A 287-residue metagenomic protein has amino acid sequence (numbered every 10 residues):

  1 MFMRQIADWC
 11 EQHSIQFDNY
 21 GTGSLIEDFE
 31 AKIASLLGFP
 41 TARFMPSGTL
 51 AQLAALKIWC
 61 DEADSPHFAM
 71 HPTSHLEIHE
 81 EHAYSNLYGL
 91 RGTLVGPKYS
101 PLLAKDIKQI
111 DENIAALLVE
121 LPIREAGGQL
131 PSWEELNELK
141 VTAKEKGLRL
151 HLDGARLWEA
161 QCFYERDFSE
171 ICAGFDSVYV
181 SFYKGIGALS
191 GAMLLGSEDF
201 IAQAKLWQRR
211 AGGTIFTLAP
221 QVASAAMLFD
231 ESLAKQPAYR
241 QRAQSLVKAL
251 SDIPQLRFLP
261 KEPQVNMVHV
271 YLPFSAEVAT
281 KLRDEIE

Functional and structural regions predicted by a protein language model:
F2-S47, D61, P72-I78, A83-S85 (+1 more regions): Conserved N-terminal alpha-helix of the aminotransferase class I/II PLP-enzyme fold
H13, A116-R124, L150-A155, E262: Short beta-strands and strand-loop turn motifs
P40-D61, V95-G96, L121: Conserved core of the PLP fold type I
A63-D64, S251-E287: Conserved C-terminal alpha-helix-loop-beta "cap" of PLP-dependent enzymes that closes/shapes the active-site mouth
L87-E138: PLP-dependent aminotransferase-class I/II
R124-E125, L130, A173-P254, L259-V265: Active-site C-terminal subdomain of aminotransferase-like
L130-Q161: Catalytic PLP-binding core of fold-type I/II PLP enzymes
